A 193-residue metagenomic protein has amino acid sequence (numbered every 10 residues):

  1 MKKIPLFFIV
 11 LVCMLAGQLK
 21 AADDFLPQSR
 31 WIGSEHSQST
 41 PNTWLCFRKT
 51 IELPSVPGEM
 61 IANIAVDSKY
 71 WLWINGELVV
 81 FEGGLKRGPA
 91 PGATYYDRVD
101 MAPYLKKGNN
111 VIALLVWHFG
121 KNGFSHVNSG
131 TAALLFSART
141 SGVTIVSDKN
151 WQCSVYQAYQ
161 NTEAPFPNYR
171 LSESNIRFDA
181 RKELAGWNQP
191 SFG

Functional and structural regions predicted by a protein language model:
M1-D24: Bacterial Sec-dependent N-terminal signal peptides
D23-S37, A113-G193: An acidic-aromatic loop/edge-strand motif
E35-L45, L85-T94: Extracellular beta-rich ligand/substrate-recognition surface
P41-L53, T94-M101: Short beta-strands within extracellular/lumenal beta-sheet-rich domains
F47, S68, Y95-D97, A132-L134 (+1 more regions): Residues that flank catalytic or metal-binding motifs in active/ligand-binding sites
I51-P54, G58-W73, I112-L114: Aromatic-lined ligand-binding clefts that engage carbohydrates, nucleic acids, or primary amines
V56-G58, A102-V111, A138-V146: A short, structured loop/turn motif at beta-sheet edges
W71-S129: Beta-strand-rich ligand-recognition modules
